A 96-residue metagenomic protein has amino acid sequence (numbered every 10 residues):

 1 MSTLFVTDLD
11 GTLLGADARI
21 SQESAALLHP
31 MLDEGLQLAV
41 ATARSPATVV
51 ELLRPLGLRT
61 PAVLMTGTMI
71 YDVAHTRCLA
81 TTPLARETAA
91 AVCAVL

Functional and structural regions predicted by a protein language model:
S2-A18, V92: Asp-based phosphoryl-transfer active-site loop
Q22-L96: Active-site phosphate-binding/coordination module
